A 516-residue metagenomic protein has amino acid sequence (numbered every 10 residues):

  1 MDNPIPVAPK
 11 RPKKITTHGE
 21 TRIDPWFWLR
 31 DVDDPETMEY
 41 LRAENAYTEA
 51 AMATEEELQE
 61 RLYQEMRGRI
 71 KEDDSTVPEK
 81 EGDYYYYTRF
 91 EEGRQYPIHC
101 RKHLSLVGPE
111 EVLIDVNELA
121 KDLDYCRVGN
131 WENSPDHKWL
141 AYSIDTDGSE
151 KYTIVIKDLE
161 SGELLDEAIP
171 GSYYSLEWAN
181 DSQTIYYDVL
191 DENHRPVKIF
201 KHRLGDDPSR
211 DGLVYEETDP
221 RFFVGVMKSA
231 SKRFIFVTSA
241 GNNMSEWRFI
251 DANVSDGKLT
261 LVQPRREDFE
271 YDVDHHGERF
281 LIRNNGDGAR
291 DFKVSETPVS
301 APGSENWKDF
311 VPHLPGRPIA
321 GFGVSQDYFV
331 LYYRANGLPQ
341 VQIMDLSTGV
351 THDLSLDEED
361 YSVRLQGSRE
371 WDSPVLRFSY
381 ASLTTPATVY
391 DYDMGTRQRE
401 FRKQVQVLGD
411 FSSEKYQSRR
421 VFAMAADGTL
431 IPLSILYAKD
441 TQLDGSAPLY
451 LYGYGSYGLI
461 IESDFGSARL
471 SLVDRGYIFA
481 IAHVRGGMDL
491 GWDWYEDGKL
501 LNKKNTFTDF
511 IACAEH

Functional and structural regions predicted by a protein language model:
M1-V375, S379-A387, D391-T396, S412 (+1 more regions): Beta-propeller folds
N117-S134, Y142-S149, E160-L165, V350 (+3 more regions): Cap/lid segment of the alpha/beta-hydrolase catalytic domain
